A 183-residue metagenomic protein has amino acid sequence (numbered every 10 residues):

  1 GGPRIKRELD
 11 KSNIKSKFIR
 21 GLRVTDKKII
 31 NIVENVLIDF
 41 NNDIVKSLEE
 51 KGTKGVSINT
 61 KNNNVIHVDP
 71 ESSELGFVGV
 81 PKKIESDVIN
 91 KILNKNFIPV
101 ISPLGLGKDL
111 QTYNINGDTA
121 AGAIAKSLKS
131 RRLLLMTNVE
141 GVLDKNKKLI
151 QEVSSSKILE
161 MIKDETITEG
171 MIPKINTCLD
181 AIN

Functional and structural regions predicted by a protein language model:
G1-I182: Nucleotide/pyrophosphate-binding catalytic subdomain
